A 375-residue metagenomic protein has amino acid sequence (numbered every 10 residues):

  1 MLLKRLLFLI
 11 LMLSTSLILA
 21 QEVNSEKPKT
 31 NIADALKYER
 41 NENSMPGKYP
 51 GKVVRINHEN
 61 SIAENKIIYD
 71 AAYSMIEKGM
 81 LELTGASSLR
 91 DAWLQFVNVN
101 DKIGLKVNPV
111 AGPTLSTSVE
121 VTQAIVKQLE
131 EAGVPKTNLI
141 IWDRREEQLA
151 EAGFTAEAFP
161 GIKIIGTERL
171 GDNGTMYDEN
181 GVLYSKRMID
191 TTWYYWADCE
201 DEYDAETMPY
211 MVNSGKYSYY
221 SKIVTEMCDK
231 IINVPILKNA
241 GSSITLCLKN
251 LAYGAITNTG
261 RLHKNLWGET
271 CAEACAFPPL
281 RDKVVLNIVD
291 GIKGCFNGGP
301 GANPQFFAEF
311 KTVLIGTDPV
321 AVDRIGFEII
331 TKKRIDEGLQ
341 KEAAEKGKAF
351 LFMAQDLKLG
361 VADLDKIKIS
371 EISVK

Functional and structural regions predicted by a protein language model:
M1-L7: Bacterial N-terminal signal peptides that target proteins for export
L9, A111: Generic anion/oxyanion-binding catalytic loop in active/binding sites
L11-L19: Hydrophobic h-region of N-terminal signal peptides that target proteins for export in Gram-negative bacteria
E22-V99, G112, S116-Q123, K127-K375: Extended, low-polarity segments enriched in aliphatic/aromatic residues
